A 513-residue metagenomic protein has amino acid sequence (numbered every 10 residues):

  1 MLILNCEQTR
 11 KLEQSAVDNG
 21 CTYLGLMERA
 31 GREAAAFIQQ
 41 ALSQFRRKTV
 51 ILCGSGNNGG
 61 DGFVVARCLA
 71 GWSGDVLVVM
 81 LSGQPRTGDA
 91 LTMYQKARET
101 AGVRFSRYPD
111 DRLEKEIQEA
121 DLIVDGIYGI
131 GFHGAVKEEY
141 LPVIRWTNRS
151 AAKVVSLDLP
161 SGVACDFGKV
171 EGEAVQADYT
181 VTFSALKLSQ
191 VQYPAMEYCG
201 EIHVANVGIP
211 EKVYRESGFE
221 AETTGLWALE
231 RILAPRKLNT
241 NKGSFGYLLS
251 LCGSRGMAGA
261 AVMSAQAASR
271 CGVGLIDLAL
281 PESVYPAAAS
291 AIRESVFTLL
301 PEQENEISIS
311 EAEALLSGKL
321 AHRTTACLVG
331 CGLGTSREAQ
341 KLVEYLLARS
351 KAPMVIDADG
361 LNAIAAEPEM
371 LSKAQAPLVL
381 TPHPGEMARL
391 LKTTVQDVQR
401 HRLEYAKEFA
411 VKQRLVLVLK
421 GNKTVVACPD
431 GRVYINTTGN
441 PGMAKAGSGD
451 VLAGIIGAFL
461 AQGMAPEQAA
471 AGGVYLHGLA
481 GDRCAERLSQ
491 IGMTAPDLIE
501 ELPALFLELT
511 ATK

Functional and structural regions predicted by a protein language model:
M1-L81, Q190-M354, N362-L380, P384-K513: Small-residue (G/A/S/T)-rich helix-start motifs and N-terminal tracts that mark the onset
A36-I127, A135-L157, L342, S350: Nucleotide and nucleotide-moiety/phosphate-recognizing core
V78, R104-R107, V154-S156, A174 (+4 more regions): Conserved beta-strand scaffold positions in the cores of enzyme catalytic domains, especially in NTP/NDP-utilizing
R86-D89, E139, E173-Q176, L280 (+2 more regions): Short acidic-hydrophobic sequence patches enriched in Asp/Glu that either
D110-L113, L159-C165, L188, G360-I364: Short acidic loop-to-helix transition motifs that present clustered carboxylates
D121-L122, I127-G129, H133-F219: Internal gly/pro-rich beta-alpha loop/helix module that stabilizes soluble enzyme cofactors or their anionic handles
